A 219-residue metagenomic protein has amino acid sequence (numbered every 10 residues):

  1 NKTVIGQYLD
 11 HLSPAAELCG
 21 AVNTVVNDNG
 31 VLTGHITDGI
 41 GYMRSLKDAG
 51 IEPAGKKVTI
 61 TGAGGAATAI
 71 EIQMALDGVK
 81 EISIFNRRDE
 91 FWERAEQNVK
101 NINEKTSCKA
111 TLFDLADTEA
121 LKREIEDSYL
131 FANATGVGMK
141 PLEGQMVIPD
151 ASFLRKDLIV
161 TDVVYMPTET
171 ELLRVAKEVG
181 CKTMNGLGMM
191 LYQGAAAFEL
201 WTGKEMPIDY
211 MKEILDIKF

Functional and structural regions predicted by a protein language model:
N1-A49: Phosphate/diphosphate ligand-binding glycine-rich loop within oxidoreductases
N1-I5, G65, G136-M139, M166: Short glycine-rich anion-binding loops that position phosphate/pyrophosphate groups of nucleotides and phosphorylated
D10, R44, D48, I72-L76 (+3 more regions): Short, well-ordered alpha-helices that flank and scaffold nucleotide-derived cofactor binding pockets
D28, I51-K57, L154-K156: Short helix-loop-beta connector
A54-K122, E126, L130: Glycine-rich phosphate/diphosphate-binding loop of Rossmann-like nucleotide-binding domains
C108-T183: Rossmann-like adenosine-cofactor binding region
D157-I159, V163-F219: Adenosine-phosphate binding glycine-rich loop
